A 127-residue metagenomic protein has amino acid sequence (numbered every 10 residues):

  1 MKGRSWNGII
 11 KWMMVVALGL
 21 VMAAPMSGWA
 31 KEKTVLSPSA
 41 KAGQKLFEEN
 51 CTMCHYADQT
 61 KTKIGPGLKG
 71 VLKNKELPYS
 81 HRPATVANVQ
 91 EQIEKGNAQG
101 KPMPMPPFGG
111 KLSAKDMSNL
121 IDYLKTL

Functional and structural regions predicted by a protein language model:
M1-I9: N-terminal secretory signal peptides that target proteins for export/translocation
M13-A24: Bacterial N-terminal signal peptides
M26-L46: Electrostatic cytochrome c docking/interface patches
E32, G43, A57, P78 (+1 more regions): Generic anion/oxyanion-binding catalytic loop in active/binding sites
G43, F47-A57, L120: The canonical Cys-X-X-Cys-His
D58, P66-G67: Short, solvent-exposed linear motifs at loop/edge-of-secondary-structure regions
T62-K63, G70-L127: Extracytoplasmic electron-transfer domains, predominantly the class I c-type cytochrome c fold
